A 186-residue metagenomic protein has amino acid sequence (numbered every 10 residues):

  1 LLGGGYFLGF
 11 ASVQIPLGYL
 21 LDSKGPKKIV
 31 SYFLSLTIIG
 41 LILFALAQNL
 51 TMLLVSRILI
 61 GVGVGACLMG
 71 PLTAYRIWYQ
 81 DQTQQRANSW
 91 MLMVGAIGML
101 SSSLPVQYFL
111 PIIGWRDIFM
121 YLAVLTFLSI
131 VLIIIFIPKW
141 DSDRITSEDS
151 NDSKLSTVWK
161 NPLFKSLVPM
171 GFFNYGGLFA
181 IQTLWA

Functional and structural regions predicted by a protein language model:
F7-I15, M99-L100: Residue-level signature of mid-helix packing/kink "hotspots" within the transmembrane helices of 12-pass Major
S12-Q48: Conserved MFS/SLC helix-loop-helix module at the cytosolic interface between two early adjacent transmembrane helices
G40, T51-L59: Paired small-residue
S56-V94: Cytoplasmic helix-loop-helix junction between adjacent transmembrane helices in 12-TM secondary transporters
G61-M69, L100, Y175, F179: Small-residue-rich segments within alpha-helical transmembrane domains of MFS-like 12-TM solute carriers
W90-I137: Helix-loop-helix hairpin linking two adjacent transmembrane segments in secondary transporters
W140-V168: Juxtamembrane intracellular "pre-TM" segments in multi-pass secondary transporters
L163-A186: Extracytoplasmic gate region of multi-pass secondary transporters
